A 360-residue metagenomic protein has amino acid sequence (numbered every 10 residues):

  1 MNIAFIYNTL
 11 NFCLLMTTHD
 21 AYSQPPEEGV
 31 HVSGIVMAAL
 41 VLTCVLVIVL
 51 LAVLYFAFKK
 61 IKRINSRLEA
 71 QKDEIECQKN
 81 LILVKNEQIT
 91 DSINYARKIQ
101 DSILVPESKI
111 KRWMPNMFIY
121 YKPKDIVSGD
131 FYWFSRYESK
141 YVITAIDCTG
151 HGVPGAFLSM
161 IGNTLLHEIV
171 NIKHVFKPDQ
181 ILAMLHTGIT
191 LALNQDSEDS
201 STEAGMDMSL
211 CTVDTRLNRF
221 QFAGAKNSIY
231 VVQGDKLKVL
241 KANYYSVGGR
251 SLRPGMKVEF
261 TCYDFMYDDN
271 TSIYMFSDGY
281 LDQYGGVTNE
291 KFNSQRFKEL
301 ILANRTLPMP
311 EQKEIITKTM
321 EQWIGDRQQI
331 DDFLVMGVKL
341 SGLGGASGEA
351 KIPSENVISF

Functional and structural regions predicted by a protein language model:
M1-S23: N-terminal secretory/membrane targeting signals
Y22-E27, D147: Long, compositionally biased stalk/linker segments that flank transmembrane helices or precede globular domains
E27-E69: Alpha-helical transmembrane signal-anchor helices
L46, V53, K60, R67 (+4 more regions): Signal-transducing coiled-coil linker
Q71, C148-H151, S277: Ser/Thr-glycine-rich phosphate-binding loops at phosphate-binding pockets of nucleotides, nucleotide cofactors
E74, S228, L281: Catalytic/regulatory signature loops of cyclic-dinucleotide turnover enzymes and related class III nucleotidyl cyclases
C77-S272, R327-G344, G348-F360: … and, occasionally, acidic/histidine-rich disordered N-termini of signaling adaptors
V153-H174, Y267-R327, S359-F360: Active-site-proximal, acidic helix/loop segment immediately C-terminal to a metal-coordinating Asp/Glu
